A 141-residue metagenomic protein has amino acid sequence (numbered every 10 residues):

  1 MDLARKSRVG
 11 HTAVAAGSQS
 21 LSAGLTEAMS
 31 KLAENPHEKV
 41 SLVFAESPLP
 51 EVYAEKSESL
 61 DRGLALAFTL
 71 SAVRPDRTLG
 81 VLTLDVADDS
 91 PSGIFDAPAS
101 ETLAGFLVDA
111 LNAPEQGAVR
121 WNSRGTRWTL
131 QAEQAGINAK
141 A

Functional and structural regions predicted by a protein language model:
M1, L25-M29, P48: Bulky hydrophobic/aromatic packing residues
D2-A15, A45-A141: Conserved "HGTGT" condensation-loop signature of ketosynthase/thiolase-family condensing enzymes that catalyze
A15-E38: Active-site-proximal alpha-helical scaffold in enzymes
S41-L42: Structural beta-sheet core signal
